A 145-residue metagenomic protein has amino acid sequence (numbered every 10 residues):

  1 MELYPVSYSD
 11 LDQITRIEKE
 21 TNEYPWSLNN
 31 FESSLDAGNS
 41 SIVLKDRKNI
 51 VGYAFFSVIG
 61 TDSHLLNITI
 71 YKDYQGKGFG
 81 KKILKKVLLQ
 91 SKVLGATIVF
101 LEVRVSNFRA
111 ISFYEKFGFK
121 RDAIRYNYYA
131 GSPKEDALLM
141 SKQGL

Functional and structural regions predicted by a protein language model:
E2, Y8-D73, L84-K86, Q90 (+3 more regions): Acetyl-CoA-dependent GNAT
T61-L66, T97, F117, D136: A generic structural signal for short beta-strands and their flanking turns/coil linkers
I68-T69, I111-F113, P133-D136: Short secondary-structure transition/capping segments
Y71-K85, K92-L94, I98, R104-S112 (+2 more regions): Conserved glycine-rich acetyl-CoA-binding loop
R104-F108, N127-L145: C-terminal "cap" of GNAT-fold acetyltransferases
I124: Conserved S-adenosyl-L-methionine
